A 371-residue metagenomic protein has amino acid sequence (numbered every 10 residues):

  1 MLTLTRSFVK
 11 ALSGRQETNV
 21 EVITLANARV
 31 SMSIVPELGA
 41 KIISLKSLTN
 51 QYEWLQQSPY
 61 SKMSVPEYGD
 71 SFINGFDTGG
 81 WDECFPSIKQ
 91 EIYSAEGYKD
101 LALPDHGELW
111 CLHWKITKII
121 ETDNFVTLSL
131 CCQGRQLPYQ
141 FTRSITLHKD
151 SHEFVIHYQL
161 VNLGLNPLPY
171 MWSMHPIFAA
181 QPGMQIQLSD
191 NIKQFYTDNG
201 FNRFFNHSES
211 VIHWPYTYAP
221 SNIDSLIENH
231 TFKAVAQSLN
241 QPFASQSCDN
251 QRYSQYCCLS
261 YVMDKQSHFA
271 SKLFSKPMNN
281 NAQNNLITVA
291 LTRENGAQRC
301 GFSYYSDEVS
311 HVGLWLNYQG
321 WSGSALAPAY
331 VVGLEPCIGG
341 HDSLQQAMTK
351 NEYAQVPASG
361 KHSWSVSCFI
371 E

Functional and structural regions predicted by a protein language model:
M1-V155, N166-M171, P176-E371: Surface-exposed acidic/polar loop and edge beta-strand patches at domain peripheries
